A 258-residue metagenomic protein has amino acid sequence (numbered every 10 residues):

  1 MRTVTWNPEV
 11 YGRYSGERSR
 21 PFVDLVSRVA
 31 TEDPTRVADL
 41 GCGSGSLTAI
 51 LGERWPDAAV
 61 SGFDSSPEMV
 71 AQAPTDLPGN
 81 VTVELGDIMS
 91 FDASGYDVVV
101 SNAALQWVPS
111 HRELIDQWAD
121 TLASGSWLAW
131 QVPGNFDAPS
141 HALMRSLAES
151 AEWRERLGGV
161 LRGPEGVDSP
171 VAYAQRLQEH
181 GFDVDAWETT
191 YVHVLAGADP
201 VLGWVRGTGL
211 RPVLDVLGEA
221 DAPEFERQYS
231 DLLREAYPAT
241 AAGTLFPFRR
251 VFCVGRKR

Functional and structural regions predicted by a protein language model:
M1-D33, A38, S46-I50, M69-Q72 (+1 more regions): Conserved class I S-adenosyl-L-methionine
T3, S44-S46, P164-R258: Conserved Class I S-adenosyl-L-methionine
R36, S126-W127: Short glycine-centered segments of the SAM/dcSAM-binding site in methyltransferase folds
R36-L40, S44-F91: Class I SAM-dependent methyltransferase SAM/SAH-binding core
M89-V99: A short acidic, Gly/Pro-enriched loop at the edge of an enzyme's catalytic core that lines a small-molecule cofactor
V98-H111, G134: A short SAM/SAH-binding and catalytic strip from SAM-dependent methyltransferases
V108-P109, L122-S124: Helix-to-beta-strand junctions that scaffold the AdoMet/dcAdoMet cofactor pocket in Class I SAM-dependent enzymes
R112, W127-A196: Conserved catalytic/acceptor-binding region of the Class I
